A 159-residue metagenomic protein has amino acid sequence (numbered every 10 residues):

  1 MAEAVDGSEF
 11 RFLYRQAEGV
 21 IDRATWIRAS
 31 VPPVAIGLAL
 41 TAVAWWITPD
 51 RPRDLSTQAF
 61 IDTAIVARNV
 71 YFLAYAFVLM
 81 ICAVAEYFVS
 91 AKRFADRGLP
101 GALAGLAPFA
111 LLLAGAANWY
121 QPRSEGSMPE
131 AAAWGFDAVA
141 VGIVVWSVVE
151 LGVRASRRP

Functional and structural regions predicted by a protein language model:
M1, W134-I143: N-terminal hydrophobic targeting segments
M1-K92, G98-A116: Short, small/hydrophobic-residue-rich motifs at membrane-helix boundaries and re-entrant hairpins of integral membrane
I47, A117-G126: Juxtamembrane "helix-exit" motif on the non-cytosolic side of transmembrane helices
G126-G135: Non-cytosolic membrane-interface motifs at loop->transmembrane helix junctions
A140-P159: Membrane-water interface at the C-terminal end of transmembrane alpha helices
